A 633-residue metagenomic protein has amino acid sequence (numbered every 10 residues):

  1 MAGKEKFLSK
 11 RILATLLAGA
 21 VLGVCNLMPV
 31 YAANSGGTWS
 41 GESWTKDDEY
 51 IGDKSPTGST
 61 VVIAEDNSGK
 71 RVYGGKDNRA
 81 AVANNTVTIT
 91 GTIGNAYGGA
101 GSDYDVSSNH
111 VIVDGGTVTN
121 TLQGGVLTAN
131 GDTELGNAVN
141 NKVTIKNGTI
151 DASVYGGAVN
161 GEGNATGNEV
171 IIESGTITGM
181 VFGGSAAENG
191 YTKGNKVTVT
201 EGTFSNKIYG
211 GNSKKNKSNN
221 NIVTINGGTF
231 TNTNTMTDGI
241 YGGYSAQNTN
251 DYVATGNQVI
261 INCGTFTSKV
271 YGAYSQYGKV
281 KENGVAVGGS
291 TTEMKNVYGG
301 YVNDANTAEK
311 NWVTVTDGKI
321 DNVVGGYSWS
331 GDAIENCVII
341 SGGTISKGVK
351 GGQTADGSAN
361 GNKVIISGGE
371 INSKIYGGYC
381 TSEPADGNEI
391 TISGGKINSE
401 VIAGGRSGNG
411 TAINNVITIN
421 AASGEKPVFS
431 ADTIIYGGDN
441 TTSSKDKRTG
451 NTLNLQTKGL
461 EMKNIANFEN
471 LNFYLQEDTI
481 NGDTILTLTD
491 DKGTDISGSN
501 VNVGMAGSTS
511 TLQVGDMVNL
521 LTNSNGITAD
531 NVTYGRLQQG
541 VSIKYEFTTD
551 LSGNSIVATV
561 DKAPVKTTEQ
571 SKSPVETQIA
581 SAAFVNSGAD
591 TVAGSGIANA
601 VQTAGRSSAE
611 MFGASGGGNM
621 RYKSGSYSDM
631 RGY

Functional and structural regions predicted by a protein language model:
M1-K6, L27-A32, N109, E173 (+8 more regions): Intrinsically disordered, low-complexity segments of exported/surface proteins
A2-N34, N472-T479, S497-Y633: Secretion/assembly modules of Gram-negative surface proteins
P29-A32, Y155, Y298-Y301, W312 (+6 more regions): Extracellular Ser/Thr- and Pro-rich, acidic-biased low-complexity repeat/linker "stalks"
P29-A96, G605-N619: N-terminal segments that cap or nucleate solenoid repeat domains
V61-I63, V72, V82-I89, I93-Y97 (+36 more regions): Fold-core signature of tandem repeat domains
G131-E134, T249-N250: Intrinsically disordered, low-complexity Ser/Thr- and acidic-rich flexible linkers and loops, especially at boundaries
E383, E389, R406-T411, V416-T418 (+1 more regions): Extracellular beta-strand/loop-rich repeat segments of large surface/secreted proteins
